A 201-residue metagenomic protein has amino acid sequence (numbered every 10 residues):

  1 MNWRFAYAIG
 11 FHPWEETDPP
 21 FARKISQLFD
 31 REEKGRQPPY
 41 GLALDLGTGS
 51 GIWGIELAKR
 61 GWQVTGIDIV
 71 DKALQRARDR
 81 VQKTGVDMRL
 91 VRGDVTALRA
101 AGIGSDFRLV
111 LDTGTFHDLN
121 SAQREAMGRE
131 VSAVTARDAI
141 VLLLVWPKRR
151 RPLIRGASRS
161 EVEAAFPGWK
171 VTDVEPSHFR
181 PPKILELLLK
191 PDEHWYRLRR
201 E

Functional and structural regions predicted by a protein language model:
M1-L46, S50-I103, L119-V134, A139-E201: Class I (Rossmann-like) S-adenosyl-L-methionine-dependent methyltransferase catalytic domain, capturing the SAM-binding
L111: A conserved beta-strand element that flanks and buttresses the S-adenosyl-L-methionine
G114-D118: Short catalytic micro-motifs in class I SAM-dependent methyltransferases
